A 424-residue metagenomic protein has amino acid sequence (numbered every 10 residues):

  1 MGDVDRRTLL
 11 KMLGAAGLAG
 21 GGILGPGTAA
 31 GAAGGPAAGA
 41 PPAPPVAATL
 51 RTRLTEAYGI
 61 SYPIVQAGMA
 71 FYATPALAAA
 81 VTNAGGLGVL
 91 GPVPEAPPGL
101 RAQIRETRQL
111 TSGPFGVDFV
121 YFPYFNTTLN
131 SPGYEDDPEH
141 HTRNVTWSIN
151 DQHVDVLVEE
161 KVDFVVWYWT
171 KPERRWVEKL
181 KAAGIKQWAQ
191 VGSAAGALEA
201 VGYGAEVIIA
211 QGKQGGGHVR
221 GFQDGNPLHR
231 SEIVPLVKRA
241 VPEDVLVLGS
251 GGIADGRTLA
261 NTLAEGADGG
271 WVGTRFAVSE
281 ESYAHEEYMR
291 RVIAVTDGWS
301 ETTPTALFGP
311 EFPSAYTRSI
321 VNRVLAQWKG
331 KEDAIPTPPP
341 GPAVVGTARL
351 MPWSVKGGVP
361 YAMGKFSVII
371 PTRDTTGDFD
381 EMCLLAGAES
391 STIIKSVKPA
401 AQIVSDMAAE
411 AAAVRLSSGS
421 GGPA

Functional and structural regions predicted by a protein language model:
G2, T8-G31: N-terminal export signals
R6-R7, K238: Short, cationic motifs built from Arg/Lys/His that form the positively charged side of catalytic pockets
L24-T49: C-terminal segment of N-terminal export signals and the immediately downstream linker at the start of the mature
A43-E243: Active-site entrance/lid segments in N-terminal catalytic domains of soluble metabolic enzymes
A67-G68, L90, L248-S250, V272: Thr-Gly-centered strand-to-loop micro-motif
Y72, G252-A254: Residue-level detector of alpha-helix initiation sites
H218-L246, A254-A424: Conserved active-site-proximal phosphate/metal-binding subdomains
